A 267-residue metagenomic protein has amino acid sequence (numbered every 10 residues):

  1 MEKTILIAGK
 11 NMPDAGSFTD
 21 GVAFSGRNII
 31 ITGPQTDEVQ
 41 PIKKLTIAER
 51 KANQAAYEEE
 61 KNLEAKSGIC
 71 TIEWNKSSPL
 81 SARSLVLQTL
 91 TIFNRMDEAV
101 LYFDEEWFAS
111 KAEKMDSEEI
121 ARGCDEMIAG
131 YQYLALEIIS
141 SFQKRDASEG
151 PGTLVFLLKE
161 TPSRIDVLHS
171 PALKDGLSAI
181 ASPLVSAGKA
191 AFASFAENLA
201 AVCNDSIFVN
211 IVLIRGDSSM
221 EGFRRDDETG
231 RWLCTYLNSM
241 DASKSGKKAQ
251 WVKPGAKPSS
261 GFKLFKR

Functional and structural regions predicted by a protein language model:
M1-E38: Canonical Rossmann dinucleotide-binding motif of NAD(H)/NADP(H)-dependent dehydrogenases/reductases, specifically
G9, F103-Q132, I139-N204, L213-G222: Catalytic loop of short-chain dehydrogenase/reductase
D14-A15, T36-K43, A56, R164 (+1 more regions): Short, charged/polar "capping" segments at the starts of alpha-helices and the immediately preceding loops
D14-T19, I42, F195, L199: Hydrophobic residues within alpha-helices that form the first helical element adjacent to the glycine-rich loop
T46-A82: Rossmann-fold cofactor-recognition segment
T89-R95: Glycine-rich phosphate-binding loop signature in dinucleotide/nucleotide-binding domains
D97-L101: N-terminal Rossmann-like NAD(P) cofactor-binding module of classical short-chain dehydrogenase/reductase
A190, A201-R267: C-terminal helical subdomain
